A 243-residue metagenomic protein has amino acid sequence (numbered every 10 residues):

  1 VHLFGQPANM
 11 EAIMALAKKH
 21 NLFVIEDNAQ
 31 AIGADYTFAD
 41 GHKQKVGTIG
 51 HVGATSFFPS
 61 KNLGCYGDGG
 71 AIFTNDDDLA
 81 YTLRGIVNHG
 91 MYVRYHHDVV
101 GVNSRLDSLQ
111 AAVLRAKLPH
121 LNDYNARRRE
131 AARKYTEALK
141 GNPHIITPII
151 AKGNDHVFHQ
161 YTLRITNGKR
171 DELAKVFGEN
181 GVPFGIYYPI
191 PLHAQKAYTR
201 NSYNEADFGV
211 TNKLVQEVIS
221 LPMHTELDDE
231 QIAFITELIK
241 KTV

Functional and structural regions predicted by a protein language model:
V1, Q6-A12, K19, A31 (+2 more regions): PLP-dependent aminotransferase class I/II
V1-C65, F73: Active-site phosphate-binding strand-loop segment of PLP-dependent enzymes
C65-G69, L114: Adenylate-forming
